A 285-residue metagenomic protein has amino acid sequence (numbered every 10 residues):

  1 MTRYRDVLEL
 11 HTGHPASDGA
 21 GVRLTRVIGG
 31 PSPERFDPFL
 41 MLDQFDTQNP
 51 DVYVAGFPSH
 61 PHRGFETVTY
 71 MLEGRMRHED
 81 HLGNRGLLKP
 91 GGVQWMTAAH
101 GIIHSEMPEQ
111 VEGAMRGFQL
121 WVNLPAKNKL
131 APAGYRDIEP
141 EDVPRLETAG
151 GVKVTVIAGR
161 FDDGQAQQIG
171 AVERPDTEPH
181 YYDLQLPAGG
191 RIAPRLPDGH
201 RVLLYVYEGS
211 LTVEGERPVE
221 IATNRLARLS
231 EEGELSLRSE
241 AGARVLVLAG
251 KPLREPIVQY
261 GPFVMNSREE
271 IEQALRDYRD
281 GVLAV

Functional and structural regions predicted by a protein language model:
M1-V285: Jelly-roll (double-stranded beta-helix
